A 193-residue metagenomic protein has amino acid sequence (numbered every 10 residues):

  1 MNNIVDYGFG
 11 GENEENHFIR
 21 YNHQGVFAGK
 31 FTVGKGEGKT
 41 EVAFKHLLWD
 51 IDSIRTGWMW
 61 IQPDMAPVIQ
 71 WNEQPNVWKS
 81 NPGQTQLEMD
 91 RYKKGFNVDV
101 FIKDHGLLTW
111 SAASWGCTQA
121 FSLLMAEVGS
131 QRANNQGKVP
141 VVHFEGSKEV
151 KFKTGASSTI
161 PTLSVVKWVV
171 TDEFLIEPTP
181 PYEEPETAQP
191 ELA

Functional and structural regions predicted by a protein language model:
M1-G106, F152-E177: OB-fold ssDNA-binding interfaces and closely related basic DNA-contact patches used across DNA replication/repair
A28, A43, A66, A112-A113 (+6 more regions): A sequence-composition feature that detects small, non-aromatic residues
I69-W78, W115-A120, G137-V141: Short linear motifs at secondary-structure transitions and domain/linker junctions
K93-G129: Short acidic, glycine/tyrosine-flanked loop/strand segments centered on an H-E-D-like triad
L124-H143: Short nucleic-acid-contacting surface segments enriched for D/E, G, S/T with interspersed K/R
H143-E149: Generic short beta-strand segments
E177-A193: Interfaces that engage single-stranded nucleic acids at replication/repair/recombination sites
